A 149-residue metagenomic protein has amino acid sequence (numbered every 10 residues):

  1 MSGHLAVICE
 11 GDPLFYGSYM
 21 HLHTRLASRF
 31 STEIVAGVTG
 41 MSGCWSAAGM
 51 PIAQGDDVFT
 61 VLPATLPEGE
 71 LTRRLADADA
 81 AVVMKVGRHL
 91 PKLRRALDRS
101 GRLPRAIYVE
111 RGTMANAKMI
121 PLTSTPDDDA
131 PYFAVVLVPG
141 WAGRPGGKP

Functional and structural regions predicted by a protein language model:
M1-G3: Ligand-binding beta-strand-loop-alpha-helix segment within the catalytic cores of soluble metabolic enzymes
L5, L75-P149: A contiguous loop/helix-start segment that scaffolds small-molecule binding in enzyme catalytic cores
G11-D77, D127, G140-R144: Class I SAM-dependent methyltransferase SAM-binding "motif I" and its flanking Rossmann-like core
